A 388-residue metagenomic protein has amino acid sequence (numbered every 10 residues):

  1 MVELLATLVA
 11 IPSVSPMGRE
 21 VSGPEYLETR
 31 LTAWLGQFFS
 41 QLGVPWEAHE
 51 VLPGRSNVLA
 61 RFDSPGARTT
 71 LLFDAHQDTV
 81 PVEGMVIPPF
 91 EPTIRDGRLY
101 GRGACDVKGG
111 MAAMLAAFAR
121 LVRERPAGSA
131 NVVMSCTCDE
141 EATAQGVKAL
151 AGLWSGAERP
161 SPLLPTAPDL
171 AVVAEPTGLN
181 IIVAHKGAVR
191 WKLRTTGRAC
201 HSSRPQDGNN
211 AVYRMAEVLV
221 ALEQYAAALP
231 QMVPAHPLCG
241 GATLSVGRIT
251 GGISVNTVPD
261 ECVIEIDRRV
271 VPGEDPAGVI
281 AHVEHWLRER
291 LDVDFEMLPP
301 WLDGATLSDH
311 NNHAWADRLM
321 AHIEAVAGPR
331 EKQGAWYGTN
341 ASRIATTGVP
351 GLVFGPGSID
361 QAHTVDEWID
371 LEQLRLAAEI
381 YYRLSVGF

Functional and structural regions predicted by a protein language model:
M1-A104, R123-G128, S358: Acidic/His- and Gly-rich active-site-bordering loop/insert found across diverse amide/peptide-bond hydrolases
L8, P12, E175, M215 (+1 more regions): Residue-level signal for inorganic ion chemistry
H49-E50, V183, R190-F388: Metal-dependent amide/peptide-bond hydrolase catalytic core, centered on the "pita-bread" metallohydrolase fold
V80-R95, P168, V183-R194, A321 (+1 more regions): Acidic-glycine-rich active-site phosphate/pyrophosphate-binding loop
R98-A113, H201: Glycine/serine-rich anion-binding loops at beta->alpha junctions that coordinate negatively charged ligand groups
V107-R190: Acidic/histidine-rich catalytic neighborhood of metal-dependent amide-processing enzymes
